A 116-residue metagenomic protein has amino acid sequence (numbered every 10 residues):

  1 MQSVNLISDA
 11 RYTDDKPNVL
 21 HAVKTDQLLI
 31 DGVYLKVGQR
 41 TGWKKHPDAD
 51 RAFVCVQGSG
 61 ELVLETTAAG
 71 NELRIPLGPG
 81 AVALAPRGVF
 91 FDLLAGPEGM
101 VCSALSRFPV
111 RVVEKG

Functional and structural regions predicted by a protein language model:
M1-G32, R40-W43, I75-G78, K115-G116: A short, N-terminal "cap"/entry segment at the start of jelly-roll beta-barrel domains of the cupin/DSBH fold
Q2-T13, L29, T67-A69, F90-G116: Double-stranded beta-helix
P17, D50, E72: Short coil/loop residues immediately preceding or within conserved phosphate-binding loops of NTP-utilizing enzyme
T25, K36-G38, D48, C55 (+3 more regions): A short, compositionally biased micro-patch
L35, P47-L62, T66: Short, conserved beta-strand element in jelly-roll/cupin
Q39, D48-A49, S59, V89-F90 (+2 more regions): A generic "binding-loop/recognition-motif" signal
R40-G42, A81-D92: Histidine-centered metal-chelating micro-motifs
T67-R87: Short acidic-glycine-tyrosine-enriched beta hairpin
